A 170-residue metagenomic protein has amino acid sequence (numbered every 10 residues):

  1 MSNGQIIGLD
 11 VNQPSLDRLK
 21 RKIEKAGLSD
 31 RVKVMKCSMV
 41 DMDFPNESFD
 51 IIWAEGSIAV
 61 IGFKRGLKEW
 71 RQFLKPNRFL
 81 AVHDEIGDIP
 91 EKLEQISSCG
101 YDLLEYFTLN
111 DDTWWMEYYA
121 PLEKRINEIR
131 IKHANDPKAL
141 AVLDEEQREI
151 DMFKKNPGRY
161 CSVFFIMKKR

Functional and structural regions predicted by a protein language model:
M1-D41: Class I SAM-dependent methyltransferase SAM/SAH-binding core
V40-I52: A short acidic, Gly/Pro-enriched loop at the edge of an enzyme's catalytic core that lines a small-molecule cofactor
A54-S57: A short beta-strand submotif of the Rossmann-like class I SAM-dependent methyltransferase core that lines
K64-F79: A short glycine-rich, Lys/Arg-flanked "PGG" loop and its adjoining helix->strand segment in the class I
G87-G100, E105: Short alpha-helix
L109-R170: Conserved Class I S-adenosyl-L-methionine
